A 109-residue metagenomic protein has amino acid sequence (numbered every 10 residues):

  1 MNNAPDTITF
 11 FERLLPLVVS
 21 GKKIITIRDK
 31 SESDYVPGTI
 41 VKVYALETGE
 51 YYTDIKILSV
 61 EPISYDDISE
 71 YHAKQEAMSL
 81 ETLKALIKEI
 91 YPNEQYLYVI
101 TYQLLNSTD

Functional and structural regions predicted by a protein language model:
N2-D109: Structured alpha/beta reader/binder surfaces that contact nucleic acids or chromatin modification marks
